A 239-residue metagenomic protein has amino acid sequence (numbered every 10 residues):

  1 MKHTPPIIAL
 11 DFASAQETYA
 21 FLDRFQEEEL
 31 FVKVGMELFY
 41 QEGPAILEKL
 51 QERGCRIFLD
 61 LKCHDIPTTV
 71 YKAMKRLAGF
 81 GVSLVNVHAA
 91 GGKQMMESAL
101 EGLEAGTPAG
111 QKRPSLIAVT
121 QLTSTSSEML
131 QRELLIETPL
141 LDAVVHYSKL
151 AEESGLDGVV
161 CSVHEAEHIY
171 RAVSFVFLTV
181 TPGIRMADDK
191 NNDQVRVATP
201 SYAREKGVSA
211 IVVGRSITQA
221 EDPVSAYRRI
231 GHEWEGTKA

Functional and structural regions predicted by a protein language model:
M1-F25: N-terminal glycine-rich anion-binding loop in soluble enzyme alpha/beta folds
H3, T69-A73, A78-D157, E165 (+3 more regions): Conserved anion-binding
T4-L10, V32-V34, I57-L61, V85-V87 (+4 more regions): Hydrophobic faces of well-ordered beta-strands that scaffold small-molecule active sites in alpha/beta enzyme cores
A15-E17, E37-R53, I66-K72, A89-S115 (+3 more regions): Active-site-adjacent beta->alpha loops and helix N-cap segments on the catalytic face of soluble alpha/beta enzymes
F21, T68-A78, E167-I169, D189-S209 (+1 more regions): Catalytic cores of alpha/beta
E27, R53, F80, S154 (+1 more regions): Structural motif
F80-K93, G183, R196-A226: Glycine-rich phosphate-binding active-site loops on the catalytic face of alpha/beta enzymes
